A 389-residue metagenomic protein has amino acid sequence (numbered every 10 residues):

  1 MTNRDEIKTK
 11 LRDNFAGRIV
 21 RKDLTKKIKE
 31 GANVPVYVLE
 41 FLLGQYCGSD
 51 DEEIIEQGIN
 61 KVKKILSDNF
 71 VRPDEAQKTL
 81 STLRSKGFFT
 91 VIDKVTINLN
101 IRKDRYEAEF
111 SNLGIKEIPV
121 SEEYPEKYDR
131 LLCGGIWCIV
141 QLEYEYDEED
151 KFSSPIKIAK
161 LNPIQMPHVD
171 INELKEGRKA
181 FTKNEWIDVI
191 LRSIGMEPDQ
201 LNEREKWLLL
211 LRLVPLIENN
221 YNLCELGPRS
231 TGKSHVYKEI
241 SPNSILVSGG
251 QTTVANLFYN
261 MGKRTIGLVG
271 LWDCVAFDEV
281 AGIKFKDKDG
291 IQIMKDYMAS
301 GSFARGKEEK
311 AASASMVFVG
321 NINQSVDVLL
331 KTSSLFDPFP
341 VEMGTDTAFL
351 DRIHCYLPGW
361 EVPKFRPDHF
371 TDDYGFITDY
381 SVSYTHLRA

Functional and structural regions predicted by a protein language model:
T2-S193: Extended, charged/polar low-complexity intrinsically disordered regions
T182, W186, K286, G290 (+2 more regions): Helical mechanochemical/support elements of P-loop NTPase systems and associated helical scaffolds
I190, E197-V328, S333-D337, D351: Conserved ASCE/P-loop NTPase catalytic core
K331-G359: A short helix-turn-beta junction within AAA+ P-loop NTPase domains corresponding to the substrate/partner-engaging
Y356-P363, I377-Y380: C-terminal structural cap/anchor segments
V362-D372: Short acidic, Gly/Pro-enriched loop/turn segments at secondary-structure junctions
D372, Y380-Y384: Extended alpha-helical interface modules used as scaffolds for assembling large macromolecular complexes
T385-A389: Conserved small/polar residues in nucleotide/adenosyl-binding loops
